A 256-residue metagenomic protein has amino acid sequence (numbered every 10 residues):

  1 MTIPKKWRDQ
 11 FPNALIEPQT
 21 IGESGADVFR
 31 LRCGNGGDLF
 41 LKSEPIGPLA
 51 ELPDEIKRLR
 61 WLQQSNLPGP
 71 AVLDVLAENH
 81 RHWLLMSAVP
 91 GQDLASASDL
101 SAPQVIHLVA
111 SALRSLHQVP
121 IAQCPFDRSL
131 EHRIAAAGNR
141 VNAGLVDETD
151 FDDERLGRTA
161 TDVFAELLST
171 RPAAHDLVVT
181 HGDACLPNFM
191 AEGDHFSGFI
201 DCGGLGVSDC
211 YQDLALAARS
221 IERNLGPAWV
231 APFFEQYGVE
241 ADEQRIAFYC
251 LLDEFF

Functional and structural regions predicted by a protein language model:
T2-D9, S115-G182, A241-D242: An alpha-helical support segment within catalytic cores of ATP-dependent transferases
Q10-Q19: Conserved N-terminal boundary motif of the eukaryotic protein kinase catalytic domain
Q19-P125, A174: ATP-binding pocket architecture of kinase catalytic cores
G22-N35, F40-L41, T161-Q212: Active-site acidic catalytic loop and adjacent metal/ATP-binding pocket of ATP-dependent phosphoryl transfer enzymes
L49, D176-V179, E192-F248: Active-site Asp-x-Gly
L49, P103-I106, E131, G157 (+3 more regions): Short, structured helix-loop boundary elements
R60-Q63, A218, C250: A cross-family signal for key residues in well-ordered alpha-helices that form functional helical elements
D253-F256: Short hydrophobic/aromatic patches at helix-to-coil boundaries
